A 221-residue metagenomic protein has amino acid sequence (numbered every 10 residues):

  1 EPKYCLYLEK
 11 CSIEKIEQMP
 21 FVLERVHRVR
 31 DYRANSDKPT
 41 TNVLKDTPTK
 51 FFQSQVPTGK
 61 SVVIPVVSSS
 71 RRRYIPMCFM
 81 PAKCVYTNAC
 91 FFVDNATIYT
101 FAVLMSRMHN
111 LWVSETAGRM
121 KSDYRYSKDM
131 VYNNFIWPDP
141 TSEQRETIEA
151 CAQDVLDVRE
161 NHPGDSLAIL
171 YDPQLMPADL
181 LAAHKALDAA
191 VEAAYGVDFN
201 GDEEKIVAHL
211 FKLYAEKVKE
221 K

Functional and structural regions predicted by a protein language model:
E1-A150, E216-K219: Polybasic, glycine- and aromatic-enriched phosphate-binding surface used to engage nucleic acids
Q18-V29, L44-K45, Y132-K221: Non-catalytic DNA-recognition/assembly elements of restriction-modification systems
